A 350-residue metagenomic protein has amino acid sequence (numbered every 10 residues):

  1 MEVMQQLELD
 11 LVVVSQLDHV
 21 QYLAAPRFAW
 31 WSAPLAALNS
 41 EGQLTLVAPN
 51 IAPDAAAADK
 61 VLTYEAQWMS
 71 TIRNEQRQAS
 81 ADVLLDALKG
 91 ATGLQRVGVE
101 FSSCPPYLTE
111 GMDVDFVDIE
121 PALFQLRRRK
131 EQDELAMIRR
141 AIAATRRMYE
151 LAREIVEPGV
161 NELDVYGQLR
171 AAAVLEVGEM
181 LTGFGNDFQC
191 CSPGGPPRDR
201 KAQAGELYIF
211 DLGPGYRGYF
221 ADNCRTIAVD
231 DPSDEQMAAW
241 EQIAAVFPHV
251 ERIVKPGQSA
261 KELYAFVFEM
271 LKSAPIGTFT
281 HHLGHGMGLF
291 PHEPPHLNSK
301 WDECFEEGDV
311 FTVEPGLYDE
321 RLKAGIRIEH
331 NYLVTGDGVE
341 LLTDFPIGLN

Functional and structural regions predicted by a protein language model:
M1-N350: Active-site neighborhoods and metal-handling regions in enzymes and metal-associated proteins
